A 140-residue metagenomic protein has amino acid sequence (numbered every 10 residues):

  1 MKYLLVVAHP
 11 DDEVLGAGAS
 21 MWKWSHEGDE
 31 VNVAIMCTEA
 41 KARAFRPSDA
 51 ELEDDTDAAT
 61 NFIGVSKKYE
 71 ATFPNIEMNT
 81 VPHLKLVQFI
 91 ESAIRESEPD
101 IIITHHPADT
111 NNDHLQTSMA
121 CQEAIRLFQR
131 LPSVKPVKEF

Functional and structural regions predicted by a protein language model:
M1-S97, E123-L131: Active-site rim/loop-helix segments in enzyme catalytic domains that contact anionic ligands
L52, K135-F140: Glycine-rich, flexible loop segments associated with nucleotide phosphate handling
I90-P136: Active-site adenylate/phosphate-handling loop in enzymes that bind or generate adenylated species
